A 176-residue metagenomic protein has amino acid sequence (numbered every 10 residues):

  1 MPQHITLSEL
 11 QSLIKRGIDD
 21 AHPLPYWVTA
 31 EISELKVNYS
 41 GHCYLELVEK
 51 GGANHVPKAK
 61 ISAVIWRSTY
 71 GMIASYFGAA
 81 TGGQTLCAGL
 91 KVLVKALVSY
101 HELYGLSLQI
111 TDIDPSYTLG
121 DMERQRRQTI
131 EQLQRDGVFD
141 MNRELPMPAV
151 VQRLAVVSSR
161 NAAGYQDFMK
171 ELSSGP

Functional and structural regions predicted by a protein language model:
P2-T118: Phosphate-interaction motifs
G120-P176: Phosphate-binding glycine-rich loops and their immediate beta-loop-alpha structural context
